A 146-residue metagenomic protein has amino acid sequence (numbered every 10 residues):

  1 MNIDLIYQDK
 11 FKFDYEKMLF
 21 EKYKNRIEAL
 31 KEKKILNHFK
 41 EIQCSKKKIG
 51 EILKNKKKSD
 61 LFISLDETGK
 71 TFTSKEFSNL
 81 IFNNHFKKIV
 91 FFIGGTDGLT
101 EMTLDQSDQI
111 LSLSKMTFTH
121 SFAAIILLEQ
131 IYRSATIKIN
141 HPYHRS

Functional and structural regions predicted by a protein language model:
M1-I27: N-terminal beta1-alpha1 ligand-phosphate binding loop
N2-I6, K40, V90: A structural signal for isolated positions on well-ordered beta-strands in alpha/beta enzyme cores
K10-K12, G69, D97-L99: Conserved nucleotide-binding/hydrolysis micro-motifs of P-loop NTPases
Y15, T73-K75, T100-T103, F122: Short glycine-/acidic-enriched loop or helix-start segments at secondary-structure transitions that form or flank
M18-E21, E76-L80, D105-D108, I125-I126: Short, glycine/charged-enriched secondary-structure capping and boundary segments
L30-I89: S-adenosyl-L-methionine/SAH cofactor-binding core of RNA-modifying enzymes
G94: Rossmann-fold NAD(P)-binding glycine/threonine-rich loop
M102-R145: Structured adenosyl-cofactor binding patch, chiefly the S-adenosyl-L-methionine
